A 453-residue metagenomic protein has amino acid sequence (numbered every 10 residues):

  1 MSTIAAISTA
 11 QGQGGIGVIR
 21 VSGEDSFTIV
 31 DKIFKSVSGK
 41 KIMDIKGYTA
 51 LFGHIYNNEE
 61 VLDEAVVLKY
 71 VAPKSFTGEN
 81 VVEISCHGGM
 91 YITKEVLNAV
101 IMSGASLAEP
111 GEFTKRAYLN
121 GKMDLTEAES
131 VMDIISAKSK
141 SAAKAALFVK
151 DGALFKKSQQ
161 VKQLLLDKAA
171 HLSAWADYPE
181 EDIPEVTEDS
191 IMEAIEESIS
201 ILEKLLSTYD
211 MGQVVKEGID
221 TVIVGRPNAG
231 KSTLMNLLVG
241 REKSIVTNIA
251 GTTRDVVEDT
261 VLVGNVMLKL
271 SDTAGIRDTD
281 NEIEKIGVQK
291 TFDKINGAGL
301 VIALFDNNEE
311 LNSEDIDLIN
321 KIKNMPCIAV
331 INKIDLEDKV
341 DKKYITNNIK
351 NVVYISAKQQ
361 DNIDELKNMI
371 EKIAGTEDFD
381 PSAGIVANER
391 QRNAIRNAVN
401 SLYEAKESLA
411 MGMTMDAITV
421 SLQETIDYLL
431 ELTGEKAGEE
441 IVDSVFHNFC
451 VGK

Functional and structural regions predicted by a protein language model:
M1-K144, F148, G152, Q163 (+1 more regions): A glycine-rich (often HGG/GG-containing) alpha/beta subdomain
S2-I7, Q11, A143-L262, T279-N281 (+1 more regions): C-terminal-of-GTPase-core extension/linker across diverse P-loop GTPases
L51-D63, V67-V71, G251-T279, G297: Switch I (G2) and immediately adjacent beta-strands of P-loop GTPase domains
V239, A274-G275, G299, D306 (+1 more regions): Short glycine-/small-residue-rich Rossmann-like dinucleotide-binding loops
L268, L300, I328: Short, Asp-centered acidic motifs that coordinate Mg2+ and/or phosphate in catalytic or ligand-binding sites
L270, L304, V330: Generic enzyme active-site microenvironment
E284-N308: Inter-motif core of Ras-like GTPase G domains
